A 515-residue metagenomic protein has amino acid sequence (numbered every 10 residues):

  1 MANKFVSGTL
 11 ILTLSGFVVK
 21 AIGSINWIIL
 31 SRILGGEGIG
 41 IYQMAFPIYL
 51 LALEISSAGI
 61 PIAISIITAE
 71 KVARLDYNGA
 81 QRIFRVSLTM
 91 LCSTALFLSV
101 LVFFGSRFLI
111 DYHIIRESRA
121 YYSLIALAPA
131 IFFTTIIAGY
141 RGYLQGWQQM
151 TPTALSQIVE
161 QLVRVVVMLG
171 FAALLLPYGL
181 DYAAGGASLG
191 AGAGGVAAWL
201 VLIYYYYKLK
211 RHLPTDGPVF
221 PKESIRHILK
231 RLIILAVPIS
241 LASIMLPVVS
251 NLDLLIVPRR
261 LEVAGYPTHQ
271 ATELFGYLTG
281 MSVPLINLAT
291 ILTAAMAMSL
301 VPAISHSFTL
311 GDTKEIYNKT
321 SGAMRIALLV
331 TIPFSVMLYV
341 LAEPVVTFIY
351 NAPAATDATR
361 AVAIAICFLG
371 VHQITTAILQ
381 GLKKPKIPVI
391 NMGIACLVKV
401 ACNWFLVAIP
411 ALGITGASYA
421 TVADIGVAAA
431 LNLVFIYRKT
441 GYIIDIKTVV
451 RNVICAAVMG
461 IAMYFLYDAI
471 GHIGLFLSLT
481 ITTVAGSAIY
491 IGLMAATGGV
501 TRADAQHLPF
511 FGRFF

Functional and structural regions predicted by a protein language model:
M1-I22, N78, R82, F220-L246 (+3 more regions): N-terminal membrane topogenesis motif
K4-S65, E70, S99, F103 (+2 more regions): Signature of the first transmembrane helix
L30-L51, L180, A184-G185, I228-L235 (+2 more regions): Interfacial/gating helices of multi-pass transporter permease domains
A58-A73, V283-K314, T320, M324: Helix-loop junctions and terminal segments of transmembrane helices in multi-pass membrane transport/translocation
R107-A126, L338-C367: Interfacial segments at transmembrane-helix termini and the short loops linking adjacent helices
T134-S156, I364-I394: Membrane-interface junctions at transmembrane-helix termini in multi-pass inner-membrane proteins
T151, L162-L200, Y205, K386 (+4 more regions): Membrane-interface helix-loop junctions in multi-pass transport and translocation proteins
F465-F515: Membrane-proximal transmembrane or re-entrant/amphipathic helices at the cytosolic face
